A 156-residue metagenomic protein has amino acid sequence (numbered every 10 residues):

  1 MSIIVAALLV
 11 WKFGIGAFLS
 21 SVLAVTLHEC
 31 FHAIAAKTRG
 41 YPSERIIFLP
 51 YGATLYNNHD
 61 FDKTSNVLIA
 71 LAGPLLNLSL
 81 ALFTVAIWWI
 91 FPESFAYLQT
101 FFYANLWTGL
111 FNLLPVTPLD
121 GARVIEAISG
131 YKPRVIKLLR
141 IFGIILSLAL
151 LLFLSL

Functional and structural regions predicted by a protein language model:
M1-L156: Hydrophobic transmembrane alpha-helices and their immediate loop junctions in multi-pass integral membrane proteins
